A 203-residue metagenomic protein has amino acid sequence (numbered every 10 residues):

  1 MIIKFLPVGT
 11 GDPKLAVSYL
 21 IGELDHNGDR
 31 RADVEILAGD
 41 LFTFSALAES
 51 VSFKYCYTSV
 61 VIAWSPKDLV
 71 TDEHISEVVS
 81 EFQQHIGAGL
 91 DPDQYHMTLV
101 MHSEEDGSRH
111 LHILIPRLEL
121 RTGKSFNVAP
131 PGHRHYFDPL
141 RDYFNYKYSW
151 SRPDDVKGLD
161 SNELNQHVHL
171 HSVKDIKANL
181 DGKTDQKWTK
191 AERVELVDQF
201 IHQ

Functional and structural regions predicted by a protein language model:
M1-Q203: N-terminal nicking endonuclease/strand-transfer module with a His-rich metal-binding environment and a catalytic Tyr
